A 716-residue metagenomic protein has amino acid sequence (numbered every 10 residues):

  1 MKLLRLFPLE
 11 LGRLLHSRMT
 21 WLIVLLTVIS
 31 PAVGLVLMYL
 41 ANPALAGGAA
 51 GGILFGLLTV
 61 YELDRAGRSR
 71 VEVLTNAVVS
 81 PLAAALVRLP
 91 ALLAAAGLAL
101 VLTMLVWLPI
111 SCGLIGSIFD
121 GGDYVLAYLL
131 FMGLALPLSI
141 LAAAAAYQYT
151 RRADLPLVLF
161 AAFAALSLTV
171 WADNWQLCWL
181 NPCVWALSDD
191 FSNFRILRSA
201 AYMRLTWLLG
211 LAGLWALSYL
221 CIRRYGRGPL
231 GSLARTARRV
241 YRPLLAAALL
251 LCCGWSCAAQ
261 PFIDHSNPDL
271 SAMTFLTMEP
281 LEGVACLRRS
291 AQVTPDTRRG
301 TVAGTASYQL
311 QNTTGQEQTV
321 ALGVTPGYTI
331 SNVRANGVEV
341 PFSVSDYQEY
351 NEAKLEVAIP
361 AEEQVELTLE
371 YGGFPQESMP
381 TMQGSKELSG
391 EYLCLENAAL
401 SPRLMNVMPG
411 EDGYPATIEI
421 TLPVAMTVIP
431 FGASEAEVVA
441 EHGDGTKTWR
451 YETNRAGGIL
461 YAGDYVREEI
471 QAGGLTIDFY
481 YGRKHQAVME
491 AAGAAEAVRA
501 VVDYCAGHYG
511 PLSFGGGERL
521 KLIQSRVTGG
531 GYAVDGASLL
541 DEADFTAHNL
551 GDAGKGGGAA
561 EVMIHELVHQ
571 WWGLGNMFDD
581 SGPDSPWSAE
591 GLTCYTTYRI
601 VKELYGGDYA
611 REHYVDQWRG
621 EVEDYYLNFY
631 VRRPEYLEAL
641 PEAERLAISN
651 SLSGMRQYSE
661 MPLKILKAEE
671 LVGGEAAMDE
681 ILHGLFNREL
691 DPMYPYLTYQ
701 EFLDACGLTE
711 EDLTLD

Functional and structural regions predicted by a protein language model:
P43-V71, A99, A306, L369: Long, hydrophobic alpha-helical segments
L177-M203, L230-T301: N-terminal, polar/Ser/Thr-rich
E317-T319, G327-E387, A440-T448: A surface-exposed beta-strand-loop module
Q348-Y350, I418, Q471-S581, S585 (+1 more regions): Juxtacatalytic substrate-recognition/specificity segment
E370-A462: Extended, low-hydrophobicity, Ser/Thr/Pro/Gly-biased non-transmembrane segments
G410-D412, H548-L627: Zinc-dependent metallopeptidase catalytic helix centered on the HExxH motif and its immediate flanking segment
Y504, E644-D716: Amphipathic alpha-helical substructures
E590-L663, L671, P692: Acidic/His/Gly-enriched intrinsically disordered linker/tail segments that often contain short helix/coil "MoRF-like"
